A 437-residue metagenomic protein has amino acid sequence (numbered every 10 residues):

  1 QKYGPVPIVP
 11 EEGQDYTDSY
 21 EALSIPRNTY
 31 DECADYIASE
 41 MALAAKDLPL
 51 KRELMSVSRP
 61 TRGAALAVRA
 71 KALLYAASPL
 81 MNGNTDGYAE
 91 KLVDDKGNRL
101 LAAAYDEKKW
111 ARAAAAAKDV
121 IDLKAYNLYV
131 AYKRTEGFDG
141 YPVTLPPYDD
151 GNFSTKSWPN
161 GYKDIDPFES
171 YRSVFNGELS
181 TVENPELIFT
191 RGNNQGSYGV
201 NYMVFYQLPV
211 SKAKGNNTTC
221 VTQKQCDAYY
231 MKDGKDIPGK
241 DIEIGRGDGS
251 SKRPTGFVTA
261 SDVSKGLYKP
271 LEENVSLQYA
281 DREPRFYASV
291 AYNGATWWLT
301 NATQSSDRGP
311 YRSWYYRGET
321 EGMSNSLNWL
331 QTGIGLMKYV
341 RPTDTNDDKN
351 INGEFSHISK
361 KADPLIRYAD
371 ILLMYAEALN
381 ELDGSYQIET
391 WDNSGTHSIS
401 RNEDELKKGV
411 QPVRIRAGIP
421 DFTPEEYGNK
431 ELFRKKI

Functional and structural regions predicted by a protein language model:
Q1-Q223, Y229, G234-I437: Acidic/polar-rich alpha-helix caps and helix-coil junctions
